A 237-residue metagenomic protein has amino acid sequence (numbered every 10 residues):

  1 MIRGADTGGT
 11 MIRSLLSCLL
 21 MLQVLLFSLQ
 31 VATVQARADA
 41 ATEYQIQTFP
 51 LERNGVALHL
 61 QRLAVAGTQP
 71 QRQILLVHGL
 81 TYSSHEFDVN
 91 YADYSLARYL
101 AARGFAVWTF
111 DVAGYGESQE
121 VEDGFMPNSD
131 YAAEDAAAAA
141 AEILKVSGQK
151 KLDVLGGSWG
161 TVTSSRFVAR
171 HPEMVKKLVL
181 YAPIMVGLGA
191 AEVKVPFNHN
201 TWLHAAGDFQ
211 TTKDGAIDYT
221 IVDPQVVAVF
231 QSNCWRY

Functional and structural regions predicted by a protein language model:
S17-Q30: Bacterial N-terminal signal peptides
D39-G67: N-terminal cap/lid segment of alpha/beta-hydrolase-fold proteins
P70-G79: Short beta-strand element of the alpha/beta-hydrolase
L80-Y91: Short substrate-entry loop that stabilizes the transition state in hydrolases
Y94-Q119: Conserved alpha/beta-hydrolase
A133-K151: Conserved acidic catalytic loop of the alpha/beta-hydrolase fold
K150-L188: Conserved hydrolase catalytic core segment
V193-Y237: Alpha/beta-hydrolase
